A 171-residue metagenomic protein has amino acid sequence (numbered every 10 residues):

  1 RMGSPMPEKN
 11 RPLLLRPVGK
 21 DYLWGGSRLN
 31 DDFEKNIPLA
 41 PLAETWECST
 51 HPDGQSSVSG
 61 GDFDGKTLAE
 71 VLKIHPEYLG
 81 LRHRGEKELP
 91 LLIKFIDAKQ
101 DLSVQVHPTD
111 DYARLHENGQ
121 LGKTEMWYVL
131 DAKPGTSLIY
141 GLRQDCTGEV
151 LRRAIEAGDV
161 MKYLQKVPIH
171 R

Functional and structural regions predicted by a protein language model:
M2-C146: Transition-metal
C146-H170: Active-site glycine-rich loop that binds ribose-phosphate moieties when present
